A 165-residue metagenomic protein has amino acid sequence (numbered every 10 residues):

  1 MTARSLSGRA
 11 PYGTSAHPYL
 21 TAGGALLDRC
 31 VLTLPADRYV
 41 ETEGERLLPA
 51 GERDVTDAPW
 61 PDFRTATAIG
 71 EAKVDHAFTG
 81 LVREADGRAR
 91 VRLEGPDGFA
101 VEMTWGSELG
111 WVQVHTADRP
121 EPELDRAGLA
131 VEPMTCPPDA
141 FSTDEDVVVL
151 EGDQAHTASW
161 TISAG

Functional and structural regions predicted by a protein language model:
M1-S5, W160: Short, well-ordered beta-strand segments enriched in hydrophobic/aromatic residues
R4-G8, G23, G165: Short coil/turn motifs at secondary-structure junctions
G8-S15: Short, hydrophobic/aromatic beta-strand segments
Y19-G106: Active-site/ligand-binding surface loops and adjacent short beta/alpha elements that line catalytic pockets across
P35-E41, E132-D144, V148-L150: Surface-exposed, gly/pro-biased binding rims or lids
G87, R126, A155-T157: A long-range scaffold signal marking pre-active-site subdomains of enzyme folds
L93-P133, P138: Glycine-rich active-site loops that engage anionic ligands at enzyme catalytic sites
V149-G165: Short Pro-Gly-centered flexible turn/kink motifs
